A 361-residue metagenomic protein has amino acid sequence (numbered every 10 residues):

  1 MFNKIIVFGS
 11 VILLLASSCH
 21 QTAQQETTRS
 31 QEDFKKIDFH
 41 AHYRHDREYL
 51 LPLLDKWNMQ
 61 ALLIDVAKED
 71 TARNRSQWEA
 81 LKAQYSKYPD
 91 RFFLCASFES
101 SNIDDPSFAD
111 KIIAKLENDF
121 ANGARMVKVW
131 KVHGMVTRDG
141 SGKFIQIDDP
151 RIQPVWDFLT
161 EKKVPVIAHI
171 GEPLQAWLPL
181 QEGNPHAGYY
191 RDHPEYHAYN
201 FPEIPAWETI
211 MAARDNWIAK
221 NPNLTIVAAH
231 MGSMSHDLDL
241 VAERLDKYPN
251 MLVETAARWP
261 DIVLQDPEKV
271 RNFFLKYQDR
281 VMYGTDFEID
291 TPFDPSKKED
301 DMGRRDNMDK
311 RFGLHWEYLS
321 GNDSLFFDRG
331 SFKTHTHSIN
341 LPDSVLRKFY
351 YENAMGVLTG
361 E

Functional and structural regions predicted by a protein language model:
I5-L14: Sec-dependent N-terminal signal peptides
A16-S18: C-terminal motif of bacterial Sec signal peptides marking the signal peptidase cleavage site
T22-D90, N353: An N-terminally biased module of ancient metal coordination in phosphate/nucleic-acid-related enzymes
T27-R29, Q77-A198, P202, P249-L252 (+2 more regions): Active-site gating/metal-coordination segments in enzymes
I37-A41, A61-I64, F93-S97, V127-V129 (+4 more regions): Hydrophobic faces of well-ordered beta-strands that scaffold small-molecule active sites in alpha/beta enzyme cores
H40-E48, A67-Q77, S101-D110, T137 (+4 more regions): Acidic-and-aromatic substrate-binding clefts and catalytic sites of carbohydrate-active enzymes
H45-L50, R73-Q84, K111-K115, I210-D215 (+2 more regions): Alpha-helical scaffolding within the catalytic cores of extracellular/periplasmic polymer-degrading hydrolases
P202, E208-N216, N221-E361: H/E-rich (His + Asp/Glu) clusters that bind or coordinate divalent metals
